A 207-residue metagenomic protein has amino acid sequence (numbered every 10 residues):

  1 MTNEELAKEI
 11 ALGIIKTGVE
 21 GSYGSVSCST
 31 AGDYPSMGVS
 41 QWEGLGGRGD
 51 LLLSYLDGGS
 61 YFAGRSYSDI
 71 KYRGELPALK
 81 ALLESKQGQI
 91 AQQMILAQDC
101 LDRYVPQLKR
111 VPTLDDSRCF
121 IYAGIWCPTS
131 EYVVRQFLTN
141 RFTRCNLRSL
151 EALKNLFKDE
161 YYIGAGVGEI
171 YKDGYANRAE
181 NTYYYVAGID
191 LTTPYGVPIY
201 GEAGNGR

Functional and structural regions predicted by a protein language model:
M1-P112, S117-F120, G124-R207: Cell-wall polysaccharide-cleaving catalytic domain and substrate-binding groove, primarily in peptidoglycan/chitin
